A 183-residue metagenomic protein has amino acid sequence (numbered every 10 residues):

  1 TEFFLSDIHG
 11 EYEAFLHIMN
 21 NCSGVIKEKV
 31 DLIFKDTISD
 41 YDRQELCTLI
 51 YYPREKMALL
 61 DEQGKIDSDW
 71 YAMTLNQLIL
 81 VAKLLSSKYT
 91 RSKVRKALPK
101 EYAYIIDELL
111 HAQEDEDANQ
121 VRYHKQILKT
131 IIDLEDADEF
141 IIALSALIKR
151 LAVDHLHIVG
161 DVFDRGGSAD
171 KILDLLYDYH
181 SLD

Functional and structural regions predicted by a protein language model:
T1-D183: Feature recognizes metal-dependent phosphohydrolase scaffolds
